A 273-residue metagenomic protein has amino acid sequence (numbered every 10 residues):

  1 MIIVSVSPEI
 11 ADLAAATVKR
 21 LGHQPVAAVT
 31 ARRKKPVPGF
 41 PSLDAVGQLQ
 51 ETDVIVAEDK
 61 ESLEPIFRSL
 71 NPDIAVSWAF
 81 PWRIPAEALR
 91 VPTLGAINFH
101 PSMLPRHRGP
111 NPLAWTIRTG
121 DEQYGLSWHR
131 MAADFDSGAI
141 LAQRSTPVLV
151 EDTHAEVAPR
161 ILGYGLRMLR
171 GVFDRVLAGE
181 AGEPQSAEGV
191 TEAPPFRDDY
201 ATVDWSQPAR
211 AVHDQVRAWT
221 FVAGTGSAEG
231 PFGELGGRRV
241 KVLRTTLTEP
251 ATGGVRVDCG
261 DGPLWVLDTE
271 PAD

Functional and structural regions predicted by a protein language model:
M1-G39: N-terminal Rossmann-like dinucleotide-binding module
K19-R20, A27-T30, S206-D273: An anion-binding loop in the catalytic cleft
L21, Q50, V91-P92: Short, structured coil segments at secondary-structure junctions
P25, D53-I55, G95-A96, Y124: Hydrophobic beta-strand scaffold residues
D53-L63, R83: Glycine-rich, highly charged phosphate/nucleotide-binding loops
E61-N71: Short amphipathic alpha-helix with an adjacent loop that forms part of the alpha/beta core around
I74-E192: Donor/substrate-binding cores of folate-linked one-carbon enzymes
P194-Q207: Acyl-group handling in specialized metabolite and lipid biosynthesis
